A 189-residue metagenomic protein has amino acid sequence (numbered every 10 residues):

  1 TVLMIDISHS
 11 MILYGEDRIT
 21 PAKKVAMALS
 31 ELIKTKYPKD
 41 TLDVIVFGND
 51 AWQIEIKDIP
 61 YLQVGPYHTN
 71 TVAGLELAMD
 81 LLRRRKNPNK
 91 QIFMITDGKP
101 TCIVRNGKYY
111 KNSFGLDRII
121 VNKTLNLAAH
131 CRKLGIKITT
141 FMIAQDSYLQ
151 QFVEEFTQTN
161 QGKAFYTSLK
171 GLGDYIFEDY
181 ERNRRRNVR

Functional and structural regions predicted by a protein language model:
T1-I56, G74-L75, P88-I95, T139-Y148: Von Willebrand factor
I12-E16, I56-P60, V104-Y110: Short acidic, glycine/proline-rich loop/turn micro-motifs
Y14-R18, Y61-N70, S113-R118: Flexible beta-alpha connector loops of hexameric P-loop NTPases
R18, A22, N70, G74 (+3 more regions): Generic hydrophobic secondary-structure packing signal
A26, A78, T157: Residue-level signature of catalytic and energy-coupling elements of molecular machines, predominantly ATP/GTP-dependent
L42, A51-I54, I59-F93, P100-C102 (+2 more regions): Von Willebrand factor
L82-N87, K99-C102, N106-R189: Von Willebrand factor type A / integrin I
